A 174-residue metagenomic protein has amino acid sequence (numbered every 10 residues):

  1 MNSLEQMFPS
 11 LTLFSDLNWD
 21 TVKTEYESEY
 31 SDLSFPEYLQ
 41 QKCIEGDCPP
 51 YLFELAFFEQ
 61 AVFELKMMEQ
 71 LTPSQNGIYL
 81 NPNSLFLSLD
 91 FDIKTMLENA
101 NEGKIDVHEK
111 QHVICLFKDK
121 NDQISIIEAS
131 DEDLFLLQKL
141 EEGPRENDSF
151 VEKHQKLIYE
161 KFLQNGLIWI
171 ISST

Functional and structural regions predicted by a protein language model:
L4-L11, E25: Substrate/cofactor-recognition hotspot
S15-D16: Intrinsically disordered, low-complexity acidic/Q/S/K-rich activation/interaction tracts characteristic
D20-I126: Hydrophobic packing positions characteristic of elongated beta-solenoid/beta-helix-type spike/fiber shafts
V22-E25, E132, W169: A structural signal for the main folded, soluble domain(s) of proteins
L80-S84, F135, T174: Long, charged, low-complexity, helical-prone intrinsically disordered regions
F86, K110-H112, L116-K156: Short amphipathic alpha-helical interface segments
Y159-E160: Short, hydrophobic-biased segments on the C-terminal half of alpha helices that form "recognition helices"
L163-T174: A short, conserved structural fragment
